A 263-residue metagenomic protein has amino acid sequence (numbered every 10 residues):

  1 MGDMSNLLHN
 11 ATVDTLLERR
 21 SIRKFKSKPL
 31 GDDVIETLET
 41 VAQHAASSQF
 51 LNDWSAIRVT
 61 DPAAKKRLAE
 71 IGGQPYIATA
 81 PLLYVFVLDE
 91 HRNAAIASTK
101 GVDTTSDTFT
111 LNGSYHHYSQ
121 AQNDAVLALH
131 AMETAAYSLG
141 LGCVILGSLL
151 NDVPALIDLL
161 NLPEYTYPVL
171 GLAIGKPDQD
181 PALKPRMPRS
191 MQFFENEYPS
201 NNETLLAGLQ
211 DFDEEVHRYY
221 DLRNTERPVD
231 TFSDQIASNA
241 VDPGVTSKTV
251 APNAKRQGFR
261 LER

Functional and structural regions predicted by a protein language model:
M1-R263: Acidic, surface-exposed loops and disordered segments
